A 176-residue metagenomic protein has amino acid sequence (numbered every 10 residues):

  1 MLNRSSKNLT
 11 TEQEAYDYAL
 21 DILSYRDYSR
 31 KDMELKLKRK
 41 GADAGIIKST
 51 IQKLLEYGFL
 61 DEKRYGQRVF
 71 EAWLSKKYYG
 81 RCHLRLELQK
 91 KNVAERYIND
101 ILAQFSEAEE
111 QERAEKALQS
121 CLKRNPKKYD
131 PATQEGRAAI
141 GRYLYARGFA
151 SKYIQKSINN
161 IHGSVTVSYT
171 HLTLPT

Functional and structural regions predicted by a protein language model:
M1-S168, L172: An alpha-helical, amphipathic repeat domain used for nucleic-acid recognition, typified by the mTERF helical solenoid
